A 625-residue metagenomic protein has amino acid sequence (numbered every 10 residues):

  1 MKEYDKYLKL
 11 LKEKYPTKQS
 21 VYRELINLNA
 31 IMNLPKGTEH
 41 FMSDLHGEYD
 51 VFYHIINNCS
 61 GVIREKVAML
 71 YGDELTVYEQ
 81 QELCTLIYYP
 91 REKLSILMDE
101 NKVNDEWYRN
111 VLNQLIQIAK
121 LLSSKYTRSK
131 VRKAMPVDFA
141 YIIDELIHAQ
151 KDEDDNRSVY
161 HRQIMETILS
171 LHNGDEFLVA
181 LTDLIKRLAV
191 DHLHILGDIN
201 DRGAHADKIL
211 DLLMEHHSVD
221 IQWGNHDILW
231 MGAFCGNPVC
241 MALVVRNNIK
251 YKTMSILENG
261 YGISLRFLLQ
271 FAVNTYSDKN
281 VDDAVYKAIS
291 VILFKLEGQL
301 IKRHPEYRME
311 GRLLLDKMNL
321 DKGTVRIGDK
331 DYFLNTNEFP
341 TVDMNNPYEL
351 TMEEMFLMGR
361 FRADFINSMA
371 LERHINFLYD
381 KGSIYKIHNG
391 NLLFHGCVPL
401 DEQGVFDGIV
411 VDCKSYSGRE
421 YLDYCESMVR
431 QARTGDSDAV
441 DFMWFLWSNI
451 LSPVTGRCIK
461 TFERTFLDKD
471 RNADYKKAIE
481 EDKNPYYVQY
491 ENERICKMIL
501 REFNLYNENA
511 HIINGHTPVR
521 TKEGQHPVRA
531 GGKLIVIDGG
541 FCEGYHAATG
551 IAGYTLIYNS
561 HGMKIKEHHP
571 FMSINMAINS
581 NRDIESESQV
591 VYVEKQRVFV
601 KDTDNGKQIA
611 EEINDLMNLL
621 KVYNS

Functional and structural regions predicted by a protein language model:
M1-S625: Feature recognizes metal-dependent phosphohydrolase scaffolds
